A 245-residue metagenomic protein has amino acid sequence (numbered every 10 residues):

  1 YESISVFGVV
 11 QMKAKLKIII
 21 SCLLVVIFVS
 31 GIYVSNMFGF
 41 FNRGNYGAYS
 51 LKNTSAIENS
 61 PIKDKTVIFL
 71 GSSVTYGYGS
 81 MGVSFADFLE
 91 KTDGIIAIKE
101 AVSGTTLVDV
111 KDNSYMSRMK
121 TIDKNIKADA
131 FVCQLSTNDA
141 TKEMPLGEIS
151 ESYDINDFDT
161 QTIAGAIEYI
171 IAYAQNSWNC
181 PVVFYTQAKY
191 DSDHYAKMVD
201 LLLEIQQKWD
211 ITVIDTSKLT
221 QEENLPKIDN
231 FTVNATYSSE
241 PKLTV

Functional and structural regions predicted by a protein language model:
E2-L70, V74-M81, K91, K124-D129: N-terminal secretory targeting modules
T66-I68, V74-D157: Conserved SGNH/GDSL esterase-like catalytic core that processes O-acyl groups on lipids and polysaccharides
L89-E90, A174-Q175, I205-Q206, I211: A generic structural signal for well-ordered alpha-helical segments
S114-M116, I163-I167, K197-V199: Charged helix-capping and loop-helix junction motifs
Q134-N138, E168-L202: Active-site segments of SGNH/GDSL-like serine hydrolases that catalyze O-acetyl group transfer/hydrolysis on lipids
Y153-I163, P241: A short acidic, glycine-rich active-site loop that binds or catalyzes chemistry on phosphate/adenosine moieties
Q187-V245: Catalytic His-Asp segment of secreted/periplasmic serine-dependent ester chemistry enzymes
